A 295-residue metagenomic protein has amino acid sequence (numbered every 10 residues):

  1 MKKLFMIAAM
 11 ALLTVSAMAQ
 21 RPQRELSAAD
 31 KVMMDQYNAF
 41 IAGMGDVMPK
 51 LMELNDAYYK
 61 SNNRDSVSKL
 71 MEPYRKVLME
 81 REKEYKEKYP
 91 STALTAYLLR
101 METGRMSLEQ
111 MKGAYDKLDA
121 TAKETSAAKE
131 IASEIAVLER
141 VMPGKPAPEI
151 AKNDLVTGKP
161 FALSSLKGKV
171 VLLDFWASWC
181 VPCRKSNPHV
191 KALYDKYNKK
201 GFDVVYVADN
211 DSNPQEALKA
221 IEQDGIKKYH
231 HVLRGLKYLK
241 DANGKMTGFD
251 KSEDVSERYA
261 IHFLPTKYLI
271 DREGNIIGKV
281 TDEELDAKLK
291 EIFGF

Functional and structural regions predicted by a protein language model:
M1-Q23, F295: Bacterial Sec-dependent N-terminal signal peptides
Q20-F161: Oxidative protein folding and maturation machinery
S91-T92, L166-K169, K199, I226 (+1 more regions): Active-site acidic short loop of glycosyltransferases
K112-Y115, K191, P214-L218, S256 (+1 more regions): Extracytoplasmic/secreted envelope proteins and their assembly/folding machinery, especially bacterial periplasmic
A151-V171, K196-Y197: A short beta-strand-turn-helix
K167-V171, F175-A192, K196: Conserved redox-active cysteine motifs that mediate thiol-disulfide chemistry, especially di-cysteine Cys-X(1-2)-Cys
K185-K227, H231, Y238-N243, T247-D254: Structural microenvironment flanking redox-active thiols in thiol-disulfide oxidoreductases
I226, L236-G294: Thiol/disulfide oxidoreductase modules built on the thioredoxin-like
